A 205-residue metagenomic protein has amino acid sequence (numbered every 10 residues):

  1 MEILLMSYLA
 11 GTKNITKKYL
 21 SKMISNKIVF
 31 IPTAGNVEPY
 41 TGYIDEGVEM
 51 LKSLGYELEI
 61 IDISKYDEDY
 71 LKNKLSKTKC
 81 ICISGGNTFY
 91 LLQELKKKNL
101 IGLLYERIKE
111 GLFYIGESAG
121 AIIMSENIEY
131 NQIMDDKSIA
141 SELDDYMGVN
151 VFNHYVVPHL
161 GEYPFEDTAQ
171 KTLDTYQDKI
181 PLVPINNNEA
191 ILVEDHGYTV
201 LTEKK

Functional and structural regions predicted by a protein language model:
M1-C80, S84: N-terminal beta1-alpha1 cap of cysteine-dependent amidohydrolase-like domains
S25, G55, T78, G111 (+2 more regions): Short, well-ordered alpha-helix to beta-strand connector turns
N26, L58-E59, Y114, L182 (+1 more regions): Hydrophobic anchor at the start of a short beta-strand that flanks the dinucleotide cofactor-binding loop
T33-E38, T88, L160-Y163: Short histidine/acidic/glycine/proline-rich micro-motifs that form metal- and phosphate-coordinating active-site loops
F89, A121-M124, A190-L192: Short, active-site-adjacent cap segments at secondary-structure transitions
Q93-E94, L100-E162: Class I SAM-dependent methyltransferase SAM-binding "motif I" and its flanking Rossmann-like core
M147-E194, T199: Conserved anion/nucleotide-ligand pocket segment
